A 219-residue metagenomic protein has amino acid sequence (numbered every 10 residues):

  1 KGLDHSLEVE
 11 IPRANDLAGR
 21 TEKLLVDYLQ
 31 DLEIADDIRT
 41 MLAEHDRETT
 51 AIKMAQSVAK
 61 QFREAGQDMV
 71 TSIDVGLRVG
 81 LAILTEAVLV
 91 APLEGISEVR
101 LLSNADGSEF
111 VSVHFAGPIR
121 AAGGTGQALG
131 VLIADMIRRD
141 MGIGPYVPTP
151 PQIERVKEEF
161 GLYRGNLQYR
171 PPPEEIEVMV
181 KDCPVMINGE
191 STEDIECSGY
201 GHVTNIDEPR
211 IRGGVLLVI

Functional and structural regions predicted by a protein language model:
K1-I219: Extended, Lys/Arg-rich, non-catalytic nucleic-acid recognition/anchoring regions of very large nucleic-acid-interacting
